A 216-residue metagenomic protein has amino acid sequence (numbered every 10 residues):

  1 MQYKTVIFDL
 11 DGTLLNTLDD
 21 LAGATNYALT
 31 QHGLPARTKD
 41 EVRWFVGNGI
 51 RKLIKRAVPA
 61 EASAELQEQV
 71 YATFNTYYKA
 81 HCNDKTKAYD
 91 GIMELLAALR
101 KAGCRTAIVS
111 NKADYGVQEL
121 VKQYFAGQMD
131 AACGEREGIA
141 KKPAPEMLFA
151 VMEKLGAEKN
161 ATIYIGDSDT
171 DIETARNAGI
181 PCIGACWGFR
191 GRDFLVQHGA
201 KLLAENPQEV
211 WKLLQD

Functional and structural regions predicted by a protein language model:
M1, K101-C104, L155-A161: Glycine-rich phosphate-binding loop signature in dinucleotide/nucleotide-binding domains
M1-W44, K55: Active-site neighborhood of HAD-like aspartate-dependent phosphohydrolases
A28-L29, G49-S63, L120, V151-M152: Helix-loop "lid/cap" segments that line or gate small-molecule binding pockets
K55-E94, A102: Metal-dependent phosphoesterase signature
D84-K87, A113-I165, D169-A178, R192-F194: Substrate-recognition "cap/lid" segment bordering the active-site pocket of phosphatases
I92-K122: Substrate-recognition element of Asp-dependent hydrolases with the DxDx(T/V) motif
L202-N206: Short acidic-hydrophobic, aromatic-tinged amphipathic segments that line or gate anion-handling sites
